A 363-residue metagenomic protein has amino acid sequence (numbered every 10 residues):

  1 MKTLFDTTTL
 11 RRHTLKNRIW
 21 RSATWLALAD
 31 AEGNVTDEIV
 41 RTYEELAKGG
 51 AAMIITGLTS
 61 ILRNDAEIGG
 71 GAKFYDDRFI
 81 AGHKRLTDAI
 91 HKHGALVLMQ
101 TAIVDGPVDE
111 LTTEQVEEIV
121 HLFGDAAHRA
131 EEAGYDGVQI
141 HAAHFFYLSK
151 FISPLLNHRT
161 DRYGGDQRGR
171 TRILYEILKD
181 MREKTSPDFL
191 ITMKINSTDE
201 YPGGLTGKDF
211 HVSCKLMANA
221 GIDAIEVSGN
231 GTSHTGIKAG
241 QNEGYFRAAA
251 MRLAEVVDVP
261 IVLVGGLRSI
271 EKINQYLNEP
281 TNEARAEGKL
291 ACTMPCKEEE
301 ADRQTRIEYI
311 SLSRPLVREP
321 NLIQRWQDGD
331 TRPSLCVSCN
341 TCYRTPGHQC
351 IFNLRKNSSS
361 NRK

Functional and structural regions predicted by a protein language model:
M1-K363: Flavin-dependent oxidoreductase catalytic cores
